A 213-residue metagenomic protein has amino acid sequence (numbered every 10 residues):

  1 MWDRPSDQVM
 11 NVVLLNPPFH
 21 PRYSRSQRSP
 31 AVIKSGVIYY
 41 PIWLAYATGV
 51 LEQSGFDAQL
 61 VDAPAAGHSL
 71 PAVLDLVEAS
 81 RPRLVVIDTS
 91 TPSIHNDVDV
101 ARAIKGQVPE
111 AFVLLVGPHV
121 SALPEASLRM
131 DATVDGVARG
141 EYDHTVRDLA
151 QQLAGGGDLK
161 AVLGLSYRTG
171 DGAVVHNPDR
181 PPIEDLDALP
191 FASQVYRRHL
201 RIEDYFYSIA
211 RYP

Functional and structural regions predicted by a protein language model:
W2, D7-P213: Acidic, low-complexity intrinsically disordered segments
